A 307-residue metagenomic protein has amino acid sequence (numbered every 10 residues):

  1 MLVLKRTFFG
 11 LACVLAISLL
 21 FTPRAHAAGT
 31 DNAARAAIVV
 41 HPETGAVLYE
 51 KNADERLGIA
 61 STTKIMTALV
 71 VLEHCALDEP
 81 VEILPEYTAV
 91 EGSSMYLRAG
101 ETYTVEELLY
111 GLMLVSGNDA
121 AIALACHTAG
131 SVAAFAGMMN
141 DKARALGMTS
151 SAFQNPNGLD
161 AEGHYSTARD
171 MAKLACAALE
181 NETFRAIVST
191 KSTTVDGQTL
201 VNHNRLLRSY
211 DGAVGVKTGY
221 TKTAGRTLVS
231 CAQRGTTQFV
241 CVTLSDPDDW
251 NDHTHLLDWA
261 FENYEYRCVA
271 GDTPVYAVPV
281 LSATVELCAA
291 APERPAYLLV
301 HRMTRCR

Functional and structural regions predicted by a protein language model:
V3-H26: Sec-dependent N-terminal signal peptides of Gram-positive bacterial secreted proteins and lipoproteins
A12, D54-E55, Y110, S245-D246 (+1 more regions): A short, sequence-level motif marking secondary-structure junctions
S18, A28-T30, A232: Sterically constrained small-residue positions within well-ordered secondary structures of folded domains
A25-R169, C176-E182: Active-site-adjacent loops and short helices of periplasmic peptidoglycan-processing enzymes
M148-T149, D160-R307: Domain-terminus/edge residues, biased toward the C-terminal soluble/receptor-binding domains of extracytoplasmic
